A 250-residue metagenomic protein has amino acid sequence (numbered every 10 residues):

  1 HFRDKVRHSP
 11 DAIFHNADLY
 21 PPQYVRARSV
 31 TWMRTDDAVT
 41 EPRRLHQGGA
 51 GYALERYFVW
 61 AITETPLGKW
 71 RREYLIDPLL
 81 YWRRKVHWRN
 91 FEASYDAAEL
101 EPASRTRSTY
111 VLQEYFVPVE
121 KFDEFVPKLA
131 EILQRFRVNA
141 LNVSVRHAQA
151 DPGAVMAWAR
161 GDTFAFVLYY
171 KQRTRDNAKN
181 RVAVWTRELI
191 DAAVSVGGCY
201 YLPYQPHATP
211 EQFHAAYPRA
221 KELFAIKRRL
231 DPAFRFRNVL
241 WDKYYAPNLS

Functional and structural regions predicted by a protein language model:
H1-S250: Noncatalytic alpha-helical scaffold of FAD-dependent oxidoreductases
